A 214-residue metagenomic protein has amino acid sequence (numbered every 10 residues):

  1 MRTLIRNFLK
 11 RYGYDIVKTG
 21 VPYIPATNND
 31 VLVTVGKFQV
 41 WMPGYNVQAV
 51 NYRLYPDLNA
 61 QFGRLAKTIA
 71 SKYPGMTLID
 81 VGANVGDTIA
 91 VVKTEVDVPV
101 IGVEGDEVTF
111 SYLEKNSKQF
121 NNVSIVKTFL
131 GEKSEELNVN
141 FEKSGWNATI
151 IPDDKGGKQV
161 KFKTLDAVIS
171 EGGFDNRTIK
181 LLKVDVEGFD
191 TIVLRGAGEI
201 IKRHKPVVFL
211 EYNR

Functional and structural regions predicted by a protein language model:
M1-N116, N122, D154, G172-R177: S-adenosyl-L-methionine
M76-I79, E95-G102, V168-R214: Conserved acidic-Pro-Pro-aromatic motif
A83, L130-E132, L165, V186 (+1 more regions): Hydrophobic pocket-lining residues within nucleotide cofactor-binding pockets
G86, F110, K133-E135, T191: Conserved protein kinase catalytic core
A90-K93, E114-K115, N138-V139, L194-G198: Short amphipathic alpha-helical segments
D106-T109, F129-K133, N213-R214: Short "lid" loop at the C-terminus of a central beta-strand within the Rossmann-like core of SAM-dependent
E114-A167: S-adenosyl-L-methionine
